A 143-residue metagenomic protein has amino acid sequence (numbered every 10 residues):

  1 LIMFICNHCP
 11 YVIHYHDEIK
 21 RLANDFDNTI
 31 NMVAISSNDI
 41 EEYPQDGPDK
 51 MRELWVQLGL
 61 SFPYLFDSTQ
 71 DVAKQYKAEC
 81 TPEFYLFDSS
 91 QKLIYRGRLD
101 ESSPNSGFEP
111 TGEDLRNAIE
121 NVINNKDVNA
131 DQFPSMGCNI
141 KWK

Functional and structural regions predicted by a protein language model:
L1-I123, D127-D131: Chalcogenol-based redox active-site neighborhoods
K126-K143: Disulfide-stabilized, aromatic/cysteine-rich ligand-recognition loop
